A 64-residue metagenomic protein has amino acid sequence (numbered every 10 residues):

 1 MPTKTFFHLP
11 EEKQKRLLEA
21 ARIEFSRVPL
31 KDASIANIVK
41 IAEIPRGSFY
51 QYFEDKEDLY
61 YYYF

Functional and structural regions predicted by a protein language model:
M1-E24, V28, N37: Basic, helix-initiating cap at the start of DNA-binding domains
M1-T5, P45-R46, Y63: Alpha-helical bundle regulatory/interaction domains
K31-A33: Structural motif at transmembrane-helix junctions in multi-pass transporters
N37-K40, F49: Append "Primarily bacterial transcriptional regulators
I44-Y52: Short hydrophobic/aromatic patch on the recognition helix
D55-Y60: Short amphipathic alpha-helical segment with a characteristic S/N-K-E followed by hydrophobic residues
